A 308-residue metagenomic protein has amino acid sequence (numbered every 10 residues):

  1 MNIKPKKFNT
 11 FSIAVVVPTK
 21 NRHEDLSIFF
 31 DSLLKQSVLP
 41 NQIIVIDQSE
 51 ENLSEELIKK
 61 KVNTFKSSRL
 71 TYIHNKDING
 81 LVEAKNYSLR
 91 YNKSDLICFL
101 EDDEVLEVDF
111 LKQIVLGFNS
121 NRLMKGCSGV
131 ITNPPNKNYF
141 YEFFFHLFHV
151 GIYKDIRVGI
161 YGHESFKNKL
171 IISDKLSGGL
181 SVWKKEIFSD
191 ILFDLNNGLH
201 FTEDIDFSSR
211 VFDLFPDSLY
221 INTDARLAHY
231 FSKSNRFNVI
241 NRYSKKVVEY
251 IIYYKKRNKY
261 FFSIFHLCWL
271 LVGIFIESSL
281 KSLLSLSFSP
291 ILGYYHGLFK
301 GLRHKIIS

Functional and structural regions predicted by a protein language model:
M1-K35: N-proximal low-complexity "stem/linker" segments adjacent to membrane-targeting elements
F30-I73: Acidic donor-binding segment of Leloir-type glycosyltransferases
N75-N92: Glycine-rich, basic loop-to-helix element that forms the pyrophosphate-binding segment of sugar-nucleotide handling
I97: Short aromatic/hydrophobic "clamp" motif used to bind/position activated sugar donors
D109-F143, L147: Conserved donor NDP-sugar-binding/catalytic core segment of glycosyltransferases
L147-S173: Short, flexible, basic/aromatic active-site loop/helix in glycosyltransferases
L176-G178, L199-F207: Acidic donor-binding loop at a coil-to-helix junction in glycosyltransferase catalytic cores that engages
N241-E249, Y260-S308: Non-catalytic, C-terminal membrane-associated alpha-helical segments of glycosyltransferases
